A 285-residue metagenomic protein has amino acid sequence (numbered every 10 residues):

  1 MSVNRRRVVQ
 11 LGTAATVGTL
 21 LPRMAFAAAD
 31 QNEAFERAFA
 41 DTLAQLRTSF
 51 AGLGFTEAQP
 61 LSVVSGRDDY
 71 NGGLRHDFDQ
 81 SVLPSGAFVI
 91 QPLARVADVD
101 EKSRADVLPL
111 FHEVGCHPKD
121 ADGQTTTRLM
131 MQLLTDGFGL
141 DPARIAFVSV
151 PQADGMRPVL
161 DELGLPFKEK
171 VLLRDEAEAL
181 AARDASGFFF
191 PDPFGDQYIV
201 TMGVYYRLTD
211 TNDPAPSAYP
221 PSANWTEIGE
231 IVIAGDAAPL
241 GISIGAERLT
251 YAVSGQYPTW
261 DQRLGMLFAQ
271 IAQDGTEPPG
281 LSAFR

Functional and structural regions predicted by a protein language model:
M1-V3: Secretory targeting signals
R7-A27: N-terminal export signals
A28-R285: Structured aminoacyl-transfer and RNA-binding surfaces used for tRNA recognition/handling in the translation apparatus
